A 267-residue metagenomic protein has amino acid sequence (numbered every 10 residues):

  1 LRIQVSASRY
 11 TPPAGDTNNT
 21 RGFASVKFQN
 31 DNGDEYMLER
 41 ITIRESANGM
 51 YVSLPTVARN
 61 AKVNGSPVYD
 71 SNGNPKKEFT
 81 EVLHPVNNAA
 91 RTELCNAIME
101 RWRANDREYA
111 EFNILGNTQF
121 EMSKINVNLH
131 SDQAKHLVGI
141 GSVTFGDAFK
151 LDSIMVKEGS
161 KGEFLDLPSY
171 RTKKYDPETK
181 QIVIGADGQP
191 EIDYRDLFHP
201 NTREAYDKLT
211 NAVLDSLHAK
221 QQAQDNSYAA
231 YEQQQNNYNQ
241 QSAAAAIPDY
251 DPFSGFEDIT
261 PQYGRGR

Functional and structural regions predicted by a protein language model:
L1-R267: Single-stranded nucleic acid-binding surfaces, predominantly the OB-fold ssDNA-binding core
